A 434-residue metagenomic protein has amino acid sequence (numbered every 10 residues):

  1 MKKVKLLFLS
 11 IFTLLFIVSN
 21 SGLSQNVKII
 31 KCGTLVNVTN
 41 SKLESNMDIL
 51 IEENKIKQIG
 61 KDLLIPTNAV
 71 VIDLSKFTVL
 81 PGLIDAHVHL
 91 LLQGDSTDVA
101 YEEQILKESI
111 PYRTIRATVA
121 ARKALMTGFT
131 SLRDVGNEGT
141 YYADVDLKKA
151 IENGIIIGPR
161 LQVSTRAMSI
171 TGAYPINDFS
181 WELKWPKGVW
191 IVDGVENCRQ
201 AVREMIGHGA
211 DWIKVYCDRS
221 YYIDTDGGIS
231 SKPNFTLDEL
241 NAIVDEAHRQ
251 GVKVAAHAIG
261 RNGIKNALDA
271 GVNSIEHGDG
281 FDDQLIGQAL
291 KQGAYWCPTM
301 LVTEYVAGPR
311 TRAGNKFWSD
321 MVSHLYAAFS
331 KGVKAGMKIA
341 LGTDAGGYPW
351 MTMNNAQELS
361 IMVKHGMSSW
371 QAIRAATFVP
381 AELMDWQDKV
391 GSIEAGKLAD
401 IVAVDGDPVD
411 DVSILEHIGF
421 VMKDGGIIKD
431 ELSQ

Functional and structural regions predicted by a protein language model:
L35, N40-L80, I151: Histidine-rich, glycine-flanked metal-binding segment
F77-I155, T171, D238, A270: Metal-associated gating/positioning segment near the N- to mid-region
L91-R113, T171-P186, S220-F235, K291-V322 (+1 more regions): Active-site gating loops and adjacent loop-to-helix segments of metal-dependent hydrolytic enzymes
D95-S96, D144, A173, I223-T225 (+6 more regions): Histidine/acidic-residue-rich catalytic or RNA/ligand-binding cores of hydrolases and nuclease-related proteins
E103-I105, R249, M321-D407: His/Asp/Glu-enriched, well-ordered alpha-helical/loop segment that forms or immediately abuts the divalent-metal
R116-Y142, I157-A167, A210-Y221, K253 (+3 more regions): Divalent metal-dependent hydrolysis catalytic cores, especially in the metallo-beta-lactamase
E196-C217, Y222-W296, D320-I339: Histidine/acidic residue-rich metal-binding segments in metalloenzymes
E382, A395-Q434: C-terminal cap of metal-dependent C-N hydrolases
